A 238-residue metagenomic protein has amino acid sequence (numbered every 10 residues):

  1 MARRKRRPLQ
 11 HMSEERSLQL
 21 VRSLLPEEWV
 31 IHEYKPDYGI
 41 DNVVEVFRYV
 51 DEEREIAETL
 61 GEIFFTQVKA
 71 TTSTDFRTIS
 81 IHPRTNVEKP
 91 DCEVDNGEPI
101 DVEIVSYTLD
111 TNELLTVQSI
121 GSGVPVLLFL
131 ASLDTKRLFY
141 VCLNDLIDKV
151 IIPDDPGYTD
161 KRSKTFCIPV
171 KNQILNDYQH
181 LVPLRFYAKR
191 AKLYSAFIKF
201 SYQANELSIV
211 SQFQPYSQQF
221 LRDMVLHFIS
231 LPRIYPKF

Functional and structural regions predicted by a protein language model:
M1-Y38: Acidic-basic catalytic patches of nuclease active cores, encompassing PD-(D/E)XK and other metal-cofactor nuclease
V30-I56: Charged, well-structured alpha/beta interaction segments
Y38, V46-R48, V68-T72, S132: Short, flexible loop/turn elements at secondary-structure junctions
Y38-I40, E62, V124: Residues at beta-strand starts and edge strands
D41-N42, T66, L128: Residue-level detector of buried hydrophobic side-chain packing in well-ordered secondary-structure elements
V50-S122: A broadly used, surface-exposed interaction patch
V94-Y194: Mixed-charge intrinsically disordered linker/loop segments at interdomain junctions
T159-F238: Charge-rich interaction segments
